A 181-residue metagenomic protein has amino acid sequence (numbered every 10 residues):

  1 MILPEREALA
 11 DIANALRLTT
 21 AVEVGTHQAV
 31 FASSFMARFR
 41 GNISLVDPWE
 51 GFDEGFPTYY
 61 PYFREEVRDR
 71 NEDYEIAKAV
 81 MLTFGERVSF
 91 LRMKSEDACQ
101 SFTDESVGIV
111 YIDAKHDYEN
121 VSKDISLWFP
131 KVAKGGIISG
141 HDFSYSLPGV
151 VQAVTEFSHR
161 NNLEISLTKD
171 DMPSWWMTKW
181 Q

Functional and structural regions predicted by a protein language model:
R6-Q181: S-adenosylmethionine/decaboxylated-SAM
